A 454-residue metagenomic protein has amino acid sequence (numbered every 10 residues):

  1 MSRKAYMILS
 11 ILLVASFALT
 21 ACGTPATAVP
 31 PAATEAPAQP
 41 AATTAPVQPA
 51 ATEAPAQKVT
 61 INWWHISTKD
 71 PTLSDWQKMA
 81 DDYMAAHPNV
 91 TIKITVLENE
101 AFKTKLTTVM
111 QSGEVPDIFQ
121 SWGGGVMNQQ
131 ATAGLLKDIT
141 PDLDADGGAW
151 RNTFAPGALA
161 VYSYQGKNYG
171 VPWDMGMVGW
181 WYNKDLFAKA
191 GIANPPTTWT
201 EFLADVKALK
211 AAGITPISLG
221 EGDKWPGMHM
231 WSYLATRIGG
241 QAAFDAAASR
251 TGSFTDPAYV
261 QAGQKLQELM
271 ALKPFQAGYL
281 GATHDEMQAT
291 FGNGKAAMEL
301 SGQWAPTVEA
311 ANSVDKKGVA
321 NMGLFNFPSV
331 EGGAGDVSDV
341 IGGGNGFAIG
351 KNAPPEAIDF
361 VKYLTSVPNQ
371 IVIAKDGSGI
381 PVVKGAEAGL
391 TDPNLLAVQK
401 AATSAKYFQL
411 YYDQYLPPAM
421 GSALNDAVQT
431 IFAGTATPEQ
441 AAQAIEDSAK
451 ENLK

Functional and structural regions predicted by a protein language model:
E35, A42, A51, T91 (+6 more regions): Conserved C-terminal helix/tail region of periplasmic/extracytoplasmic solute-binding proteins
P49, N62, Y164-W173, V178 (+2 more regions): Extracytoplasmic/periplasmic solute-binding protein
A54, G124-G179, L203, M230 (+4 more regions): Hinge/lid segment of periplasmic solute-binding proteins
D82-G157, V161-S163, A188-T197, A297-M298 (+2 more regions): Extracytoplasmic "Venus flytrap"/periplasmic binding protein-like
A85-A86, A190, Q264, L272 (+3 more regions): Extracytoplasmic/periplasmic substrate-recognition and gating elements
V109, P116-D117, G147-L186, T215-S218 (+2 more regions): A structural signal for short loop-to-beta-strand junctions that line the ligand-binding cleft of periplasmic/secreted
T140-F154, E221, I238-Q261, N312-K317 (+4 more regions): Short, solvent-exposed loop/beta-turn-alpha elements that line the ligand-binding surface or hinge of extracytoplasmic
V206-K207, A248-Y279, F327: Glycine-centered hinge/linker elements that transmit conformational signals in sensory and ligand-binding systems
